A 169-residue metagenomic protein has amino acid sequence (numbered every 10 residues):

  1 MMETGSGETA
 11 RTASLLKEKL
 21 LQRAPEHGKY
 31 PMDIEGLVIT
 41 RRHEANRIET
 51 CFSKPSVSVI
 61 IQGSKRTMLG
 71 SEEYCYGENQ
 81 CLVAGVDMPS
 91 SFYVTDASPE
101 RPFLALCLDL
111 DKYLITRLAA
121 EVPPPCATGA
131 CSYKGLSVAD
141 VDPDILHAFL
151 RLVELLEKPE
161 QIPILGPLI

Functional and structural regions predicted by a protein language model:
M1-D33, V38, N46-R47, C131-K134: A short, N-terminal "cap"/entry segment at the start of jelly-roll beta-barrel domains of the cupin/DSBH fold
E3-T9, L118-I169: Amphipathic alpha-helical segments enriched in hydrophobic/aromatic residues interleaved with Lys/Arg
A13, K17, K112-I115, I145 (+1 more regions): Alpha-helix initiation and N-capping motif
R23, V59, V83, P99 (+3 more regions): Residue-level detector of solvent-exposed, low-hydrophobicity positions
Y30-C126: N-terminal regulatory/effector-sensing and dimerization cores that precede helix-turn-helix DNA-binding domains
